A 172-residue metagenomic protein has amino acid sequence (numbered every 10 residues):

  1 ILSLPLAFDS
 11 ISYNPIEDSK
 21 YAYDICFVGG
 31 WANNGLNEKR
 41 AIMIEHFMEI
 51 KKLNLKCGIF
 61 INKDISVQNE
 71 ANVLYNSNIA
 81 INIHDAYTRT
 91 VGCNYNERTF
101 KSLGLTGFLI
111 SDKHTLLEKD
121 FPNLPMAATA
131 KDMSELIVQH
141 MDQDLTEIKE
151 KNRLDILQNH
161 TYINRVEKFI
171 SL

Functional and structural regions predicted by a protein language model:
I1-P122: Nucleotide-sugar donor-binding catalytic core of glycosyltransferases
S3, M126-T129: Long, hydrophobic, well-ordered secondary-structure blocks that form the structural core and pocket-lining surfaces
H46, R98, L136, K151-N152: Short, hydrophobic/aromatic alpha-helical segments in well-folded domains
L53-K56, L116, N123-M126, Y162-L172: N-terminal pre-catalytic "stem/leader" segment of glycosyltransferase-like enzymes
D64-Q68, N96, A130, D142 (+1 more regions): Structural motif corresponding to alpha-helix initiation and N-cap regions
A128-L145: C-terminal "capping" alpha-helix adjacent to the active site of nucleotide-linked donor transferases in cell-envelope
Q143-S171: A charged, aromatic-enriched C-terminal amphipathic alpha-helix characteristic of glycosyltransferases across folds
